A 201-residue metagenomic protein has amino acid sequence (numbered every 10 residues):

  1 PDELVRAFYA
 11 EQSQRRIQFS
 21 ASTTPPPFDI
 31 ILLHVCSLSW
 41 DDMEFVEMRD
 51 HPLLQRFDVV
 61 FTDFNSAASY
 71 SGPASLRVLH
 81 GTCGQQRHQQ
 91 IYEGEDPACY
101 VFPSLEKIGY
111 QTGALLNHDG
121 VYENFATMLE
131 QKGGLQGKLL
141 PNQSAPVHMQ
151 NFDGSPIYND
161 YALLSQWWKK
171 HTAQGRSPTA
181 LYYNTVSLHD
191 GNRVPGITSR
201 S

Functional and structural regions predicted by a protein language model:
D2-I197: Active-site-proximal alpha/beta segments of enzymes that process anionic O-linked groups
